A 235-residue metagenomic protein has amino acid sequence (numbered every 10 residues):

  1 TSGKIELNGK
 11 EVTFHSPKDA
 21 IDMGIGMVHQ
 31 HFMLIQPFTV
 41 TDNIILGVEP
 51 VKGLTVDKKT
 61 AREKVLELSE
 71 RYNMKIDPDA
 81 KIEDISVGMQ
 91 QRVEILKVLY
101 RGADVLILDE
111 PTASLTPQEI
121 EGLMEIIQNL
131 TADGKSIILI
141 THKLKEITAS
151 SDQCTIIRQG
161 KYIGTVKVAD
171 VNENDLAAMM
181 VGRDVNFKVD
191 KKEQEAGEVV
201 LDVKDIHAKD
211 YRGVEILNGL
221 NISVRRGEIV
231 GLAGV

Functional and structural regions predicted by a protein language model:
T1-G234: Glycine-rich phosphate-binding loops of nucleotide-dependent enzymes
